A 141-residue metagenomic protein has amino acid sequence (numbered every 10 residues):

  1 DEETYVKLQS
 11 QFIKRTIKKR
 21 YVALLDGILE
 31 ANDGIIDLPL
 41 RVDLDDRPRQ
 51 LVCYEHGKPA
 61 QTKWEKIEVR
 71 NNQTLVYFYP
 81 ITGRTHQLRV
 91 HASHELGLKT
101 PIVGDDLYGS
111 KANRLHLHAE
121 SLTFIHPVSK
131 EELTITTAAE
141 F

Functional and structural regions predicted by a protein language model:
D1-F141: RNA pseudouridine synthases
